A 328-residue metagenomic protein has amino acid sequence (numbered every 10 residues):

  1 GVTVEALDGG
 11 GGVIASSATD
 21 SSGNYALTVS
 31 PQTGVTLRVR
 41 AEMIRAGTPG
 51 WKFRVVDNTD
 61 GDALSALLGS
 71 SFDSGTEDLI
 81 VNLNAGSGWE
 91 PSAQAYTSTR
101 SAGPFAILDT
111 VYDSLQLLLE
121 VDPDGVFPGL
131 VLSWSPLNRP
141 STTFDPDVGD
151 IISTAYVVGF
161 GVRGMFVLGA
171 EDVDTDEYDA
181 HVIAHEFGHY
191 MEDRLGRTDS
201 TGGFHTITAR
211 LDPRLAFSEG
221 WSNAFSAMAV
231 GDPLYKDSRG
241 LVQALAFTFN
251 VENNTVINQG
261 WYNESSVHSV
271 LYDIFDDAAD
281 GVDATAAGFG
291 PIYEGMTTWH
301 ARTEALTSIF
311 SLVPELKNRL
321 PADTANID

Functional and structural regions predicted by a protein language model:
G1-G10, Q32, A286: Short, ordered, surface-exposed loop/turn motifs in non-cytosolic proteins
L7-N24: Short, acidic Ser/Thr/Gly-rich low-complexity loop/linker segments typical of extracellular and cell-surface proteins
A26-T36: Short Pro-Gly-centered beta-turn/loop motif in secreted/extracellular proteins
T28-S30, P49, A85-W134: Zn2+-dependent metallopeptidase catalytic core
I44-G86: Structured interaction patches on ligand/partner-binding surfaces of diverse proteins
S133-G164, E177-Y178: Catalytic zinc-binding patch centered on the HExxH motif and its immediate surroundings that defines zinc-dependent
V167-I183: Short pre-active-site segment immediately N-terminal to the catalytic Zn-binding motif
T198-D328: Replace "(M1/M4/M9/M12/WLM)" with "(e.g., M1/M4/M8/M9/M12/M26/WLM)" and add "not limited to" to clarify scope
